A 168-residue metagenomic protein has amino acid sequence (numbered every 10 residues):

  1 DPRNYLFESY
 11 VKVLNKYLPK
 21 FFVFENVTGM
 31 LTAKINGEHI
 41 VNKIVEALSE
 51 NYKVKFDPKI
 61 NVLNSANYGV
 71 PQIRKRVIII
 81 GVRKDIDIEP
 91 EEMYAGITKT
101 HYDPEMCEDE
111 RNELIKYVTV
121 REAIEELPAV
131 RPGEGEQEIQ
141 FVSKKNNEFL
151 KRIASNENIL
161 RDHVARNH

Functional and structural regions predicted by a protein language model:
D1-H168: Class I S-adenosyl-L-methionine
